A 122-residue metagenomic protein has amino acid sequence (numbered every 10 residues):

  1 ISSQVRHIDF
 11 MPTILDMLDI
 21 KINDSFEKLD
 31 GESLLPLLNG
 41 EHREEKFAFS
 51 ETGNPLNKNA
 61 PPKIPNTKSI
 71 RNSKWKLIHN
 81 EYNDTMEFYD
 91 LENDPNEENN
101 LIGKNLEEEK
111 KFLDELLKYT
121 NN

Functional and structural regions predicted by a protein language model:
S3, I8-M11, D16-L91, E108 (+1 more regions): C-terminal cap/loop subdomain of S1 sulfatases and analogous C-terminal strand-loop tails that border
D94: Intrinsically disordered, low-complexity polar regions and short flexible loop motifs
E97-L101: Carboxylate-dense, calcium-coordinating segments in secreted/extracellular and ER-lumen proteins
